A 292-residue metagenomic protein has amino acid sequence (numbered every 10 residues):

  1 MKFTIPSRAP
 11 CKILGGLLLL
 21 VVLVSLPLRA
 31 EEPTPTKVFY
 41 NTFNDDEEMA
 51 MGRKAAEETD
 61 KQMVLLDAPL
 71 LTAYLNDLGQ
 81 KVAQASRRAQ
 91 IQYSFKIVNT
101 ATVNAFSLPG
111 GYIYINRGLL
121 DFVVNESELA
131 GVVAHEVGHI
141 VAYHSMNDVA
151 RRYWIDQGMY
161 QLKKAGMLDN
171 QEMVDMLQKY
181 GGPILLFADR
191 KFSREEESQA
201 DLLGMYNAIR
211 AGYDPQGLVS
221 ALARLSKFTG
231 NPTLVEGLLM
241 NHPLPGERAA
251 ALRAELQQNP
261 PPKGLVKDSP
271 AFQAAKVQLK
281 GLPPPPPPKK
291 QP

Functional and structural regions predicted by a protein language model:
M1-P10: N-terminal secretory signal peptides that target proteins for export/translocation
I5, L20-V22, N241, G246: Helix-centric, low-specificity signal for extended rod-like, repetitive segments
K12-S25: Bacterial N-terminal signal peptides
L28-P292: A Zn2+-metalloprotease active-site environment signal
